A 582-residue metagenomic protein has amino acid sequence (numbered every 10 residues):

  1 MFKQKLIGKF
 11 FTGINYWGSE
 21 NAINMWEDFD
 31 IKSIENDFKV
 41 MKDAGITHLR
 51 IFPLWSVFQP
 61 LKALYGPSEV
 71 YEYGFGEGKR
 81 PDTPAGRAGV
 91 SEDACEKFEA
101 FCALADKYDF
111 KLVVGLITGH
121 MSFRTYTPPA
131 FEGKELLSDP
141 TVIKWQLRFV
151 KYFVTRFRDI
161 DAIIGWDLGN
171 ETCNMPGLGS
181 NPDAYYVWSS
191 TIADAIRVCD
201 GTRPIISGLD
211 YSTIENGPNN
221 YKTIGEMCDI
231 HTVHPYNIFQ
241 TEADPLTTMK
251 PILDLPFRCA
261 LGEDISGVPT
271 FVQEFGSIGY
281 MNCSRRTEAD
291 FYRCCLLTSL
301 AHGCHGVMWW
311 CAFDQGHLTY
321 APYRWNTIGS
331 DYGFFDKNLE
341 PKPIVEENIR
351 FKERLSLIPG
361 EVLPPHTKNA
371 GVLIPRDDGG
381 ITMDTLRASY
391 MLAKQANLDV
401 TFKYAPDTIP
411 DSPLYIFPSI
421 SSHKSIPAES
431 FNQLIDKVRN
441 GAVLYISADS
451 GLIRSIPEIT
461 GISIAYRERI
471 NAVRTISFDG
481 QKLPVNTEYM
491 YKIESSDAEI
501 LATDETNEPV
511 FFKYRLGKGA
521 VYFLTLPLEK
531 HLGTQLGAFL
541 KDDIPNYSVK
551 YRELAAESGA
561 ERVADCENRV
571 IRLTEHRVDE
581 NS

Functional and structural regions predicted by a protein language model:
F2-C228: Active-site mouth of glycoside hydrolases
F11-N15, H48-P53, L112-G115, I164-L168 (+9 more regions): Structural recognition of the beta-strand scaffold that forms the well-ordered cores of secreted hydrolase catalytic
G18, N170-P182, P235-P245, L255-C294 (+3 more regions): Active-site clefts of carbohydrate-active enzymes
S33-D37, R148-V154, Y211-I224, K250-L261 (+4 more regions): Alpha-helical scaffolding within the catalytic cores of extracellular/periplasmic polymer-degrading hydrolases
D183-V187, T191, V198-M281, D314 (+1 more regions): Glycoside hydrolase catalytic-domain groove-lining segments
W310-N369: Aromatic-rich peripheral "rim/lid" segments of glycoside hydrolase catalytic domains that contact and position glycan
P343-L414: Aromatic-Pro/Gly-enriched surface loop or interdomain linker that acts as a lid/target-recognition segment
H423-S582: A conserved amphipathic helix/loop scaffold that creates a polar/acidic microenvironment used either to coordinate
